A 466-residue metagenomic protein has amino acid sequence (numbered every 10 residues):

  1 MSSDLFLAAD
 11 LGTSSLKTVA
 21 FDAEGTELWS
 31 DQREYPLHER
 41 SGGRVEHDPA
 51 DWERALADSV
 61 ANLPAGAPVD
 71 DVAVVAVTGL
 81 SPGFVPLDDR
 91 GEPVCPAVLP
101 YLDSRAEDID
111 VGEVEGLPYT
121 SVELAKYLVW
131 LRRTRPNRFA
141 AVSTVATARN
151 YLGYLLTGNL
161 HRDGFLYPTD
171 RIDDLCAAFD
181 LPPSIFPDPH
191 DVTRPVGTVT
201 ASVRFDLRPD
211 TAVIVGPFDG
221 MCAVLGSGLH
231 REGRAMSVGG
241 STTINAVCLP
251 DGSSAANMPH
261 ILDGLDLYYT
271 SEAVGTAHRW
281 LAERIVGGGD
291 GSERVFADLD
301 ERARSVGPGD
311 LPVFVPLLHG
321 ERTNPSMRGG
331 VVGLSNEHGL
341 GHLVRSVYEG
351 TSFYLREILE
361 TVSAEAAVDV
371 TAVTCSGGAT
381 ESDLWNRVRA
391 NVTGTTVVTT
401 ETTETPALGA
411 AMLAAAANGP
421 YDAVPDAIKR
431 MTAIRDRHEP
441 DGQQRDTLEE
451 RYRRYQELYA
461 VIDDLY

Functional and structural regions predicted by a protein language model:
M1-P96, A141, L207-V215, V362 (+2 more regions): N-terminal glycine/serine-rich phosphate-binding loop of ATP-dependent small-molecule kinases, especially carbohydrate
L11-T13, E115-P209, I214-P217, V344 (+1 more regions): Gly/Ser/Thr-rich active-site cleft segment
L56-A73, R135-F139, L175-P183, I358-T371: Phosphate/pyrophosphate-binding loops at sites that engage ATP/ADP/AMP, CoA/4′-phosphopantetheine, polyphosphate
A125-N137, Y154, G158-N159, C176-F179 (+3 more regions): A short helix-loop
T169-L262, A273, R294, A372 (+3 more regions): ATP-dependent carbohydrate kinase catalytic cores
D219-G226, T270-G275, R279-A282, R345 (+3 more regions): Glycine-rich phosphate-binding/hydrolytic loop that grips phosphoryl groups
G309-T399: Activation-segment/catalytic-loop signature of the eukaryotic protein kinase fold
G419-Y466: Acidic, glycine/GT-rich loop-and beta-edge segments that sit at the periphery of enzyme/chaperone cores
